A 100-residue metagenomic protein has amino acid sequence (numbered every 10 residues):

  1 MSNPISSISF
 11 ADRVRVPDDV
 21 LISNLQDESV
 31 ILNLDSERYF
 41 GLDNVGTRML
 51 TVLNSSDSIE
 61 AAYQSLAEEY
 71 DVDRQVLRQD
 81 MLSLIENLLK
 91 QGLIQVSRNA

Functional and structural regions predicted by a protein language model:
M1-T47, T51, S97-A100: Acidic, low-complexity/disordered tracts enriched in E/D and polar residues
R38-A100: Long, charge-rich, low-complexity alpha-helical segments
